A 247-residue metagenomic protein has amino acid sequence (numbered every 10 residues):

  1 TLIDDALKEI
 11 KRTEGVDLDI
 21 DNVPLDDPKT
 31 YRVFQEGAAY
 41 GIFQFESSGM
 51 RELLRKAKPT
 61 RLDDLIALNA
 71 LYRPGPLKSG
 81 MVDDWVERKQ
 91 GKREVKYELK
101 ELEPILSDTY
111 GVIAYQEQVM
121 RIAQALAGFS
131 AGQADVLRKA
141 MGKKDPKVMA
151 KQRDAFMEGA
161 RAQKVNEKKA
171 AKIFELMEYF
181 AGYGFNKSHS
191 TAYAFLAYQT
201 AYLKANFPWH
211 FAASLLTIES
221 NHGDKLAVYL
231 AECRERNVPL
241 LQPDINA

Functional and structural regions predicted by a protein language model:
T1-A247: Noncatalytic, beta-rich nucleic-acid-contacting surfaces in large DNA/RNA-processing enzymes
